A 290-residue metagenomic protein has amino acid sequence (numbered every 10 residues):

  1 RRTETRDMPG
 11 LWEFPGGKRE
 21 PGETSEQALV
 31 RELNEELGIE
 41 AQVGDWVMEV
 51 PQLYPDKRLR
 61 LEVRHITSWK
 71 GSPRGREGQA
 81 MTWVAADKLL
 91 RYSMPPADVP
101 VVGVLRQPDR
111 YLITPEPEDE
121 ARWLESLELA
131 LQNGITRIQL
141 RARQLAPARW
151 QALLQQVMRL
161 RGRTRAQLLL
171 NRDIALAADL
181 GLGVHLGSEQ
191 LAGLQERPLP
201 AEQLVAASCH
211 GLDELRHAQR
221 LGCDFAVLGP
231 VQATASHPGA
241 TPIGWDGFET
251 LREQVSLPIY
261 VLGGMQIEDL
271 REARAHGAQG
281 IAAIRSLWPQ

Functional and structural regions predicted by a protein language model:
R1-E13, A41-Q42: N-terminal strand-loop-strand
F14-W46: The catalytic Nudix box helix
N34, G38-S72: Active-site segment of metal-dependent pyrophosphate-handling enzymes, primarily the Nudix hydrolase catalytic core
V63-H65, P73-R106: NUDIX/MutT-family hydrolases
Q107-L124, Q203-C209: Active-site mouth loops of central-metabolism enzymes
L112, A130, I138, A177 (+5 more regions): Conserved, mostly hydrophobic/aromatic
Q151-R172, S188-L191, Q195-G211, A240-Q266: Alpha-helix-loop-beta-strand connector modules within alpha/beta enzyme cores
S188-P198, F225-G239, G264-Q290: Glycine-rich phosphate-binding active-site loops on the catalytic face of alpha/beta enzymes
